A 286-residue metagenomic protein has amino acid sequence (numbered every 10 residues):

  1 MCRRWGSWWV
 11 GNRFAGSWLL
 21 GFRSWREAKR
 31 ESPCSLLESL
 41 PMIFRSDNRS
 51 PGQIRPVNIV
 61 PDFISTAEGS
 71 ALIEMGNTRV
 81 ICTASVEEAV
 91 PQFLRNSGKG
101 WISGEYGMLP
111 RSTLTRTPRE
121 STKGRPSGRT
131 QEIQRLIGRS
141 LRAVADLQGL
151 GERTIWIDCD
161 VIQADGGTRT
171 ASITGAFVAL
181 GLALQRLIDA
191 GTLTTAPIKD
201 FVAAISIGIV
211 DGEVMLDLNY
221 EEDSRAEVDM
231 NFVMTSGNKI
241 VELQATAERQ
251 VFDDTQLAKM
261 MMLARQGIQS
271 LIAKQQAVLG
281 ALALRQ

Functional and structural regions predicted by a protein language model:
W5-W9, W18, W25: Tryptophan (W) side chains
L19-L20, L36-L40: Leucine-biased recognition of intrinsically disordered, low-complexity hydrophobic segments
M42-E74: Short, Gly/Pro- and small/polar-rich lid/capping loops
F63, A71-L150, I240-M262, Q275: Glycine-rich, flexible beta-strand/loop modules in the N-terminal catalytic cores of phosphate-handling
T122-P126, C159-T168: A short glycine/serine-rich beta->alpha loop
G128, Q148-E152, G167-A171, G181-Q185 (+1 more regions): A structural signal for small-residue-enriched, beta-sheet-centric alpha/beta enzyme cores and oligomeric scaffold folds
